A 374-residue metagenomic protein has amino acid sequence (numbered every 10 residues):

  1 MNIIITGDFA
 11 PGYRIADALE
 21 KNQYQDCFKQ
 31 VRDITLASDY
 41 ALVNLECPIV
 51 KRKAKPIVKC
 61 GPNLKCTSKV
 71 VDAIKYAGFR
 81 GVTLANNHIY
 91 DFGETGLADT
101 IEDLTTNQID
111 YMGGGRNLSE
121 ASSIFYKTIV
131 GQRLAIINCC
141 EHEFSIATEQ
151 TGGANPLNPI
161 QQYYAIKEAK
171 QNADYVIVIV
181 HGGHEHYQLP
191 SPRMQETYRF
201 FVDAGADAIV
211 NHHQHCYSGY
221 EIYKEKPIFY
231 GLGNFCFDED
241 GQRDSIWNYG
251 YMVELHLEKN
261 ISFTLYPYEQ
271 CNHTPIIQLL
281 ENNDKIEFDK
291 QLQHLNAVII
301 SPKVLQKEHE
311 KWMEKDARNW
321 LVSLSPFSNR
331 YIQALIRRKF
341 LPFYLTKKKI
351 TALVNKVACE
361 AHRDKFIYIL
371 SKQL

Functional and structural regions predicted by a protein language model:
I5, P11, Q23-F79, A98-E102 (+3 more regions): Catalytic alpha-helical scaffold of carbohydrate-active enzymes acting on polysaccharides/glycoconjugates
I5-G7, A41-E46, A77-N87, D110-G115 (+4 more regions): Active-site neighborhood of phospho(di)ester-bond hydrolases with catalytic His/Asp-centered motifs
G12-R14, I49-R52, N87-I101, L118-S123 (+4 more regions): Active-site environment of divalent metal-dependent phosphoester hydrolases
R14-K29, L64, T128-V176, E196 (+1 more regions): Binuclear metal-dependent hydrolase catalytic cores centered on His/Asp/Glu-rich metal-binding motifs
D17, M252-L374: A short C-terminal boundary segment appended to hydrolase-like catalytic domains
S38-V50, N86, I166-L189: Short acidic, glycine-rich surface-loop motifs adjacent to enzyme active sites
K53-K75, Y175-D207: Active-site-proximal segments of metal-dependent phosphoesterases and phosphodiesterases across multiple
G78-G81, P192-M252: Conserved beta-sheet core of the metallophosphoesterase superfamily
